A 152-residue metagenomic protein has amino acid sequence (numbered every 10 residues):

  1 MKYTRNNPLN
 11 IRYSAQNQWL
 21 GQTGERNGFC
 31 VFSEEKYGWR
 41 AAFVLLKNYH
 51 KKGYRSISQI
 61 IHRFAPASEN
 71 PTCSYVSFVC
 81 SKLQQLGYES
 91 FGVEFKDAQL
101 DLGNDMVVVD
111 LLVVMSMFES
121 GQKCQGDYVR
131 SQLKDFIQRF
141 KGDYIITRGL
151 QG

Functional and structural regions predicted by a protein language model:
M1-G152: Cell-wall polysaccharide-cleaving catalytic domain and substrate-binding groove, primarily in peptidoglycan/chitin
